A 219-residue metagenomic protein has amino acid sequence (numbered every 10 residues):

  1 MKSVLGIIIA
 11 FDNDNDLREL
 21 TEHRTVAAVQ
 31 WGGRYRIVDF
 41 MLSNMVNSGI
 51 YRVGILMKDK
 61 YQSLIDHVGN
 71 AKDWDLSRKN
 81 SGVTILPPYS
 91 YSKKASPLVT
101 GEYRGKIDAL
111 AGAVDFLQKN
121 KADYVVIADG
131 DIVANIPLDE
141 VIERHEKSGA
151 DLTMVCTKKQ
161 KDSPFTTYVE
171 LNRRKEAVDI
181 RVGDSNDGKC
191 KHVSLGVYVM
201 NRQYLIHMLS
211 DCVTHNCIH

Functional and structural regions predicted by a protein language model:
M1-Y35, S43, S48-I50: N-terminal nucleotide-binding beta1-loop-alpha1 segment
V53-K58, V155-C156: Short internal beta-strands
D59, A128, M200: A conserved hydrophobic position in a structured secondary element of the catalytic/binding core that shapes
Q62-L86, S90-S92: Acidic donor-binding segment of Leloir-type glycosyltransferases
A71-D73, V169-E176: Short, hinge-like loop/turn segments at secondary-structure boundaries
G82-Y168: Conserved beta-loop-beta/alpha segment of the NTase-like Rossmann-fold superfamily that binds/positions NTPs
I142, N172, E176-H219: Catalytic-core segments of class I nucleotidyltransferases/pyrophosphorylases that form NMP-activated intermediates
